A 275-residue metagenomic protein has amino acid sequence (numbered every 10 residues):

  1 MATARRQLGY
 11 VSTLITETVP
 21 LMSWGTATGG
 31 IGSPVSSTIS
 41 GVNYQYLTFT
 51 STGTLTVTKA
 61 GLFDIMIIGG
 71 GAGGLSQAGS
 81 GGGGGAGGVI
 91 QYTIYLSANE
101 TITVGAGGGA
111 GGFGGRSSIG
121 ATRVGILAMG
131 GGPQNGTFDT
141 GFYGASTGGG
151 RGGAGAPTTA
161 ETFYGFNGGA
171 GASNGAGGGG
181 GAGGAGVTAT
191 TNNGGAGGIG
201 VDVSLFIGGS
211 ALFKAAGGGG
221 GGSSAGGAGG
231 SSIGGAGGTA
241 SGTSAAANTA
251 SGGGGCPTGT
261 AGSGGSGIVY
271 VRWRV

Functional and structural regions predicted by a protein language model:
T3-S12, L21-T54, K59-V275: Low-complexity, glycine/proline-biased repetitive segments and flexible coils/loops
